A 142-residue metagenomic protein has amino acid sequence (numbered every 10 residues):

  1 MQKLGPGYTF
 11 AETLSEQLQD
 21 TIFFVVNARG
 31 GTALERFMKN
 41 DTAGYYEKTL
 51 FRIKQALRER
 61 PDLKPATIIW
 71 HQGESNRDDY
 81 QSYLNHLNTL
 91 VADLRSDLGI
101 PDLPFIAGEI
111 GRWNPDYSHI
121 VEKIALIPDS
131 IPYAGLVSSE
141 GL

Functional and structural regions predicted by a protein language model:
M1-L142: Cell-envelope and extracellular/periplasmic
